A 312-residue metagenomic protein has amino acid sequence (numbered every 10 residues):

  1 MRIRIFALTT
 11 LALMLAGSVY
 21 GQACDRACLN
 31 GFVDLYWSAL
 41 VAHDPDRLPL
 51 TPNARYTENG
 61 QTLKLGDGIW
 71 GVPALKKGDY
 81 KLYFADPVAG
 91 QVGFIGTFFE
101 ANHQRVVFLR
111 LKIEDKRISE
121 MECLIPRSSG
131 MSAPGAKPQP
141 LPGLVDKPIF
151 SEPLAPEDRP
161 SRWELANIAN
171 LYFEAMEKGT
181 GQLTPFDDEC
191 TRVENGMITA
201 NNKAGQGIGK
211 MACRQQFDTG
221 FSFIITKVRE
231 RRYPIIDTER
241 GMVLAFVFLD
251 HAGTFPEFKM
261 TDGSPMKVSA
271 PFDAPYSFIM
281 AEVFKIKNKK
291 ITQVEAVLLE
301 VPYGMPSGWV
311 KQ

Functional and structural regions predicted by a protein language model:
M1-A7: Bacterial N-terminal signal peptides that target proteins for export
A7-A16: Bacterial N-terminal signal peptides
Y20-Q312: C-terminal and inter-domain tail/linker signature
